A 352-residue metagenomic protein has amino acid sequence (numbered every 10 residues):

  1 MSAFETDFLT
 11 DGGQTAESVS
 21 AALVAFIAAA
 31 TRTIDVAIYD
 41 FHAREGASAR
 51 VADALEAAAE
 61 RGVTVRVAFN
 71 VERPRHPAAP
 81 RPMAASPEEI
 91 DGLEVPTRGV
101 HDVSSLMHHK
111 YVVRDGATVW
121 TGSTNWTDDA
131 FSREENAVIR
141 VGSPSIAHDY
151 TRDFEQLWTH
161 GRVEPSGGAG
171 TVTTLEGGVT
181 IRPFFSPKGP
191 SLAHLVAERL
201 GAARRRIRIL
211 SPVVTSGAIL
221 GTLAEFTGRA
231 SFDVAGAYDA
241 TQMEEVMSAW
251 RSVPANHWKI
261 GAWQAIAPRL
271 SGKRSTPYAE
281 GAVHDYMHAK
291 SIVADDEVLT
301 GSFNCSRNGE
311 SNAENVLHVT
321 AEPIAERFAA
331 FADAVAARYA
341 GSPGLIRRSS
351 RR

Functional and structural regions predicted by a protein language model:
M1-V24, G46-W120, T124, D128-T159 (+6 more regions): PLD/PLD-like phosphodiesterase catalytic module centered on the HKD motif
I27-T31, R199-R204: Flexible, charged surface loops at secondary-structure boundaries
D35-D40: Nucleotide-activated donor-dependent transferases that construct or modify glycoconjugates
T159-S166: Proline-centered turn/helix-capping motifs that create local helix->coil transitions or kinks
